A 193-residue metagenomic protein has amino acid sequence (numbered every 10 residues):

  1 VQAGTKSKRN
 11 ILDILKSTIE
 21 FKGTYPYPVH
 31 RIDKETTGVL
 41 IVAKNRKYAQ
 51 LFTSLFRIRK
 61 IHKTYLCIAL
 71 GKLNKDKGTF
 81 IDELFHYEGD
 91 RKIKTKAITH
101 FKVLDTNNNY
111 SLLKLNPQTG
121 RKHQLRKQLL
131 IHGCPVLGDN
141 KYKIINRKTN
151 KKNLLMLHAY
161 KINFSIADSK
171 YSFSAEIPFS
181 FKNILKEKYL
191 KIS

Functional and structural regions predicted by a protein language model:
V1-S193: RNA pseudouridine synthases
